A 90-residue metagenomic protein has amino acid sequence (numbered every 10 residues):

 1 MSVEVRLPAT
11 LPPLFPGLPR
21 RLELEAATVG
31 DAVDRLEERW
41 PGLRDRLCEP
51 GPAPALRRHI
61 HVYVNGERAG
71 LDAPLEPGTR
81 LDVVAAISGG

Functional and structural regions predicted by a protein language model:
M1-G89: Ubiquitin-like/PB1-type beta-grasp interaction modules and other compact soluble beta-rich domains
